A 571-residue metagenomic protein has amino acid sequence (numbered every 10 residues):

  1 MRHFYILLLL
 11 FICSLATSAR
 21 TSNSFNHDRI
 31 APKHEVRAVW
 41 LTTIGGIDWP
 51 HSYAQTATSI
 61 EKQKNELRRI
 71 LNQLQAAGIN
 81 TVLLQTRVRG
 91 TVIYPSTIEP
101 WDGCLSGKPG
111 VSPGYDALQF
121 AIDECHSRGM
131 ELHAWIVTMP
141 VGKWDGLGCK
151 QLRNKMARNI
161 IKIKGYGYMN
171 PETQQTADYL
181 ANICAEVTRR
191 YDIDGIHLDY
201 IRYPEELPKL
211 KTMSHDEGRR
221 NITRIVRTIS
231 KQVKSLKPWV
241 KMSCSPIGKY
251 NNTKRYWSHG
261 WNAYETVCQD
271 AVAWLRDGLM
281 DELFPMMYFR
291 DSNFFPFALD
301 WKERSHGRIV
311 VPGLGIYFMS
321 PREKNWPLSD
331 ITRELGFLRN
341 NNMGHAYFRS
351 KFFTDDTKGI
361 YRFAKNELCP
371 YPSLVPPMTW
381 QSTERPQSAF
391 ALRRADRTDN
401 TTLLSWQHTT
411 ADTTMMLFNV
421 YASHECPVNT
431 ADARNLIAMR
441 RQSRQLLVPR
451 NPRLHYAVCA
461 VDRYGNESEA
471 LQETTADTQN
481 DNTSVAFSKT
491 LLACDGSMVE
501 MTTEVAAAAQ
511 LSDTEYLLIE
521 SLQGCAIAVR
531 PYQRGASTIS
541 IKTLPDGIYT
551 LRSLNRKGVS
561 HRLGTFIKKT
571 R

Functional and structural regions predicted by a protein language model:
H34-V36, W40-N65, H133-R190: Active-site-adjacent "subsite" loops/lids of carbohydrate-active enzymes
K62-T91, R190-G195: Catalytic domains of carbohydrate-active enzymes, especially glycoside hydrolases
E131-K143, H197-L198, G218-Y264, I309-M319: Aromatic-lined carbohydrate-recognition surfaces of secreted/lumenal glycan-active proteins
A271-V272, R276-F294, R308-Q381: Substrate-binding cleft of secreted/luminal carbohydrate-active enzymes
F363-D412, G465-D481: Pro/Thr/Ser/Gly-rich low-complexity, intrinsically disordered linker/stalk tracts
L447-E467: Beta-strand-rich modules
R453, A528-R562: Short, surface-exposed loop/turn motifs with a glycine/proline- and acidic-biased composition
N482-S488, C494, T502-A507, D546-R571: C-terminal tail/sorting-segment detector
